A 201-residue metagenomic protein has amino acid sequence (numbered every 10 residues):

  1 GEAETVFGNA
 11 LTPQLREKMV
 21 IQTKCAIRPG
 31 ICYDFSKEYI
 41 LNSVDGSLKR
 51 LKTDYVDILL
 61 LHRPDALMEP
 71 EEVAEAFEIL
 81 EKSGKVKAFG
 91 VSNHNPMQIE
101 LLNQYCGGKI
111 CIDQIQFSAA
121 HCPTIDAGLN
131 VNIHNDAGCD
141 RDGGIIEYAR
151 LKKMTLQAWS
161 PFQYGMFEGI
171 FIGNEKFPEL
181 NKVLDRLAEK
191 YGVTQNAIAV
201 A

Functional and structural regions predicted by a protein language model:
G1-E2, I31, M68, M97: Residues that form or flank phosphate/diphosphate-binding pockets in enzymes that use nucleotide phosphates
G1-M19, K82: N-terminal binding-site loop/beta-alpha segment at the start of enzyme catalytic domains that lines or forms
K18-P29, Q114-A119: A short, structured active-site edge motif that brings together acidic residues
C25-L41, H62, L67: Active-site mouth loops of central-metabolism enzymes
F35-L51, E72, N95-L101: Short, acidic/polar
L48-E69: Active-site groove signature of glycoside hydrolases
P64, M68-A201: Beta/alpha (TIM)-barrel catalytic core signal, keyed to glycine-rich beta->alpha loops juxtaposed to Asp/Glu that bind
